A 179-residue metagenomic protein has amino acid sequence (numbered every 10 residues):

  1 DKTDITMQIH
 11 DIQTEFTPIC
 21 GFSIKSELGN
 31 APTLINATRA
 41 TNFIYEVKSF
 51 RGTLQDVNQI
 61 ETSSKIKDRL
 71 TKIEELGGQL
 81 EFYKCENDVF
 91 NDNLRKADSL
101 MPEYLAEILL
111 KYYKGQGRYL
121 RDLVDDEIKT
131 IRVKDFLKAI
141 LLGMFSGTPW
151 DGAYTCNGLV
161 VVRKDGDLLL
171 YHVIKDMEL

Functional and structural regions predicted by a protein language model:
D1-K2, Q8-L179: Short, positively charged
